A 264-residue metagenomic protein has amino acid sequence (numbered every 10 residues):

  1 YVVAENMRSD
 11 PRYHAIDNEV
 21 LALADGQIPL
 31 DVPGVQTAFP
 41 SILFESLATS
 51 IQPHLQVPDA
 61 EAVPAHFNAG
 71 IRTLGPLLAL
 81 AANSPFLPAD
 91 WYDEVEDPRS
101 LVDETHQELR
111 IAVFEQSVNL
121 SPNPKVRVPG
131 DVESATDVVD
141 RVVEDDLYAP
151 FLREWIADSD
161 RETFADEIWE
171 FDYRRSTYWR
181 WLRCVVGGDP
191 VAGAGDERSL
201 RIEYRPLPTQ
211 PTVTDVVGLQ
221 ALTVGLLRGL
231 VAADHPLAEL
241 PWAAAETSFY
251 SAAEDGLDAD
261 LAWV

Functional and structural regions predicted by a protein language model:
V2-I28, G34-G193, S199: Loop-rich catalytic cores of soluble enzymes, especially ATP-dependent carboxylate-amine ligases and other
L87, E170-L200, L207-V264: Acidic, glycine-enriched catalytic cores built around paired aspartates
